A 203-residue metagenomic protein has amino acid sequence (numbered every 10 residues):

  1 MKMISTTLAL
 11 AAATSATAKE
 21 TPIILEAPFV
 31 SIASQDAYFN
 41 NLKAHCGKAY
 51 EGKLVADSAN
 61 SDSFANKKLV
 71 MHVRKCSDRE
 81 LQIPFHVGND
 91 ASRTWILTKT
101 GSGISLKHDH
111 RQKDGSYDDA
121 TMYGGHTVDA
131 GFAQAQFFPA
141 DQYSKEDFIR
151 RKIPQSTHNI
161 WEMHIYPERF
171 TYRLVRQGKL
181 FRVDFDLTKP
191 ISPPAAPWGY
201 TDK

Functional and structural regions predicted by a protein language model:
M1-A9: Sec-dependent signal peptide recognition, specifically the positively charged N-region followed immediately by
A9-T17: Hydrophobic h-region of N-terminal signal peptides that target proteins for export in Gram-negative bacteria
I23-N60, H108: Tryptophan-anchored aromatic micro-motifs
E51-D78: Short, solvent-exposed loop/hinge segments that bridge or flank secondary-structure elements
N66-K68, D90-W95, S156-H158, R182: Short, surface-exposed coil-to-beta transition loops
L81-G88, H108-D109, Y172-V175: Short beta-strand segments that buttress and anchor functional surface loops
W95-D147: An exposed acidic His-Trp-rich patch
T121-H126, P167-K203: Edge beta-strand at a domain terminus
